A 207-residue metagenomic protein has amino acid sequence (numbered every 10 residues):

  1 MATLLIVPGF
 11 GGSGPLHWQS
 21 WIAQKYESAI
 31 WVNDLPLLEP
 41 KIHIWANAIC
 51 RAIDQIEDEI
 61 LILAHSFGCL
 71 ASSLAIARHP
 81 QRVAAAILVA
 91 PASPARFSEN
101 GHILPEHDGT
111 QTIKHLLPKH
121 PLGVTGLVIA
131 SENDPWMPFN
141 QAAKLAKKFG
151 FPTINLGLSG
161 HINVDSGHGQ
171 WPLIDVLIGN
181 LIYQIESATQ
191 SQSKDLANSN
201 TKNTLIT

Functional and structural regions predicted by a protein language model:
M1-D58, S187: Active-site catalytic motif of lipid deacylating hydrolases and related acyltransferases
G9, D34-L37, I87-R96: Active-site nucleophile loop of the alpha/beta-hydrolase fold
S28-I30, K147-N163: Catalytic histidine neighborhood in serine/cysteine hydrolases with alpha/beta-hydrolase-type architecture
L61-I62, A86: Conserved alpha/beta-hydrolase fold motif
I62-S73: Gly/Ala-rich beta-loop-alpha elbow adjacent to hydrolase catalytic centers
L122-G123, L127-A130, D134: Short beta-strand/loop motif that positions the catalytic acidic residue of the alpha/beta-hydrolase fold
P135-Q141: Conserved alpha/beta-hydrolase "acid-adjacent" motif
V164-N180: Post-His helix in hydrolase/transferase enzymes
